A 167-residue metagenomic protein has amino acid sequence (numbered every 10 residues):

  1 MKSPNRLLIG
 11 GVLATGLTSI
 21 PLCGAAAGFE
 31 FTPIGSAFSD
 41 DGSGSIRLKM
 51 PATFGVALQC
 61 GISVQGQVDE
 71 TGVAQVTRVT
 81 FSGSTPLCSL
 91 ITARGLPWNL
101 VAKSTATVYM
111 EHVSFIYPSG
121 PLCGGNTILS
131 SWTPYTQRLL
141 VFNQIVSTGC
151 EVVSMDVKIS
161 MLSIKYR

Functional and structural regions predicted by a protein language model:
K2-G11: Bacterial N-terminal signal peptides that target proteins for export
G10-I20: Bacterial N-terminal signal peptides
P21-R78, E151-R167: N-terminal segment immediately downstream of the Sec signal-peptide cleavage site in secreted/extracellular proteins
S39-S45, T105-E111, Q137-L139: Short, hydrophobic/aromatic-rich segments at coil-to-beta transitions
R47-T53, H112-F115, N143-Q144: Short beta-strand segments that buttress and anchor functional surface loops
F54-P134: Predominantly extracellular/secreted and cell-surface proteins with exposed, flexible low-complexity segments
Y117-R167: A charged, solvent-exposed segment within the mature domains of Sec-exported extracytoplasmic proteins
